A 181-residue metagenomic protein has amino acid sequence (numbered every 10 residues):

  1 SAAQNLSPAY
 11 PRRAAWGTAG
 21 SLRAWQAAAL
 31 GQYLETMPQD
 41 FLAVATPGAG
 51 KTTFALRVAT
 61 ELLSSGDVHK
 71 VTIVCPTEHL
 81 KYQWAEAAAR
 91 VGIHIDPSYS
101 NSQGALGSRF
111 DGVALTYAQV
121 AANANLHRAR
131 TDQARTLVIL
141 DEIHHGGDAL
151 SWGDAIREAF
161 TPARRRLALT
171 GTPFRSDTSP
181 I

Functional and structural regions predicted by a protein language model:
N5-V44: Conserved pre-motif I regulatory segment
T36-P38, D67-V68, S108-F110, D132-A134 (+1 more regions): Short loop/turn elements that form and flank the Walker-type P-loop nucleotide-binding site in RecA-like NTPase cores
M37-V58: Walker A/P-loop
A43, V113-L115, V138: Hydrophobic positions in the central parallel beta-sheet of the AAA+
T52-R57, D67-R90: Conserved Walker A/P-loop ATP-binding site and its immediately adjacent core in helicase/helicase-like ATPase domains
A88-N125: Inter-Walker segment of RecA-like/P-loop motor cores
Y117-Q119, R128-R175: SF2 helicase catalytic motif II
R175-I181: Short regulatory helix/loop adjacent to the ATP-binding pocket of P-loop NTPases
